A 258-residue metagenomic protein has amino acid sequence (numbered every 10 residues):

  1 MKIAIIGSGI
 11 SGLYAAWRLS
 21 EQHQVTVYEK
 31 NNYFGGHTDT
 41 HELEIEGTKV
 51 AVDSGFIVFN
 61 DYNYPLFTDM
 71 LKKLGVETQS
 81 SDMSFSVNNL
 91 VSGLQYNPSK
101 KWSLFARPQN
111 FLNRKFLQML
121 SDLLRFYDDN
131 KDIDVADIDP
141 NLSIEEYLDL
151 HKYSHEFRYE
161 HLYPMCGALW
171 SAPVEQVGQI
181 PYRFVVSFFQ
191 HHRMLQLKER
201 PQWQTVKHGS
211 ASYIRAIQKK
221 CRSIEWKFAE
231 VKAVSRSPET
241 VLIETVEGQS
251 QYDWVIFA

Functional and structural regions predicted by a protein language model:
K2-V27: N-terminal Rossmann-like FAD-binding beta1-loop-alpha1 element of flavoenzymes
I6, S250-A258: Short hydrophobic core segments
G7, D82, K227-E230, T245: Short loop/edge segments at beta-strand edges and connector loops that shape dinucleotide/nucleotide cofactor-binding
S20-E44: Glycine-rich FAD pyrophosphate-binding loop
H41-F67: N-terminal glycine-rich dinucleotide-binding loop that anchors FAD/FMN and/or NAD(P) in oxidoreductases
D61-Y182, V186-S187: Mobile amphipathic helical/loop "lid" adjacent to a hydrophobic cofactor/ligand pocket
S187-P238: Helical element adjacent to the flavin cofactor pocket in flavoenzyme catalytic cores
A233-S250: Conserved beta-strand-loop-beta-strand element in the redox core of flavoprotein oxidoreductases
